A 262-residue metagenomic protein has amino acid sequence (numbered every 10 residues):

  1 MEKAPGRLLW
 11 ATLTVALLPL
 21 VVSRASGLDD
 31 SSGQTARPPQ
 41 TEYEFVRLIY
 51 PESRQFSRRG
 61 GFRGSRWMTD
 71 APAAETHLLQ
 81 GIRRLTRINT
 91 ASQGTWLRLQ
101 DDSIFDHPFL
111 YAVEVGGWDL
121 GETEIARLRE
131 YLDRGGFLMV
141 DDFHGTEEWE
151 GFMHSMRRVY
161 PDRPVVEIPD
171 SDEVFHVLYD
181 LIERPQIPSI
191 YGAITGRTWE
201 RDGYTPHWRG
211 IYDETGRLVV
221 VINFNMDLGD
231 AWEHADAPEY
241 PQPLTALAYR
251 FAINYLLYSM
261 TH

Functional and structural regions predicted by a protein language model:
M1-P5: N-terminal secretory signal peptides that target proteins for export/translocation
W10-V21: Bacterial N-terminal signal peptides
A25-F109, V115-G116, D227-D230, H234-H262: Aromatic-Pro/Gly-enriched surface loop or interdomain linker that acts as a lid/target-recognition segment
F45, I104, F109-W149: Short alpha-beta junction capping motif
I49, I82-N89, E114, G136 (+4 more regions): Sec/Tat-exported extracytoplasmic proteins
S53-R59, E147-G229, E233-H234, Y249: An acidic, glycine-rich "communication" segment
A73-H77, G81, T123, R127 (+5 more regions): Extracytoplasmic/secreted proteins, especially bacterial periplasmic and envelope-associated proteins
I88-R98, V140-F143, R163-S171: Surface-exposed patches in mature extracellular/periplasmic domains of secreted proteins
